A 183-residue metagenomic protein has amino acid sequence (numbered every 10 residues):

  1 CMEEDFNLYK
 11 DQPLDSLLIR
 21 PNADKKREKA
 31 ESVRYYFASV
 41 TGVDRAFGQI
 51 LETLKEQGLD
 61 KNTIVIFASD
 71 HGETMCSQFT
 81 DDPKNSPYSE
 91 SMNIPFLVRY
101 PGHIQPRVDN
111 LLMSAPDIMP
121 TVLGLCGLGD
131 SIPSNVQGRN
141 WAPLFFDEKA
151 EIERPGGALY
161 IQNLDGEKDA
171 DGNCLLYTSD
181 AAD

Functional and structural regions predicted by a protein language model:
C1-M113, L125-N135: Active-site-proximal cap/lid insertion segments
F6-N7, D165-G166, T178: A short, sequence-level motif marking secondary-structure junctions
G42-A46, D117, T121, T178: Charged catalytic carboxylate motif
D60-T63, H103-L175: Polar, surface-exposed loop/tail segments that function as active-site lids or cofactor/substrate-recognition elements
Y177-D183: Conserved small/polar residues in nucleotide/adenosyl-binding loops
